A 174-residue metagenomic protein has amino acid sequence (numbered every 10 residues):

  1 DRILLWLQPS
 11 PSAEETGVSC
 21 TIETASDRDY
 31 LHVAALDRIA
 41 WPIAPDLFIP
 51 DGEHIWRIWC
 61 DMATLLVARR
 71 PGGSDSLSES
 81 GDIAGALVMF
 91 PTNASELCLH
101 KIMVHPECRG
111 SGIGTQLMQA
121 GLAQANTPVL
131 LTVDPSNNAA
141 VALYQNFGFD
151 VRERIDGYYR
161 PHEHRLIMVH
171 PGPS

Functional and structural regions predicted by a protein language model:
D1, Y144, F149: Conserved active-site tyrosine of GNAT-family acetyltransferases
D1-L4, A63-L65, E163-I167: Short hydrophobic/aromatic beta-strand or adjacent loop that forms the aromatic wall/cage of a ligand/substrate-binding
R2-R28, H170, S174: Conserved N-terminal entry element of GNAT/NAT acetyltransferase domains
W6, C20, T24-R109, T115-A120 (+1 more regions): Acetyl-CoA-dependent GNAT
I83, V151-R154: Residue-level detector of beta-propeller blades
P106, L131-V141, G157-H162: Conserved beta-strand-loop-alpha-helix junction that forms the acyl-donor binding cleft
M118, Q124-S136: Conserved GNAT acetyl-CoA-binding A-motif
